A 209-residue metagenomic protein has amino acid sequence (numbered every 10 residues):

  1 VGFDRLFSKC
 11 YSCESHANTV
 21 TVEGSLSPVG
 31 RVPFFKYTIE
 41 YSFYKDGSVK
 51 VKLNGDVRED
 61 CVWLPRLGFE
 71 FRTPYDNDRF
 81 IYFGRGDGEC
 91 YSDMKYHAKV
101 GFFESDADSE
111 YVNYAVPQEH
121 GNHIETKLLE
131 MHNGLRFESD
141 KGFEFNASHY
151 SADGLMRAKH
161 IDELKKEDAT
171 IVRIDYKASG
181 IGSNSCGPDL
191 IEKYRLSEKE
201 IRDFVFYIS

Functional and structural regions predicted by a protein language model:
V1-S209: Beta-strand/loop-rich accessory regions of lumenal/periplasmic or secreted enzymes, predominantly carbohydrate-active
